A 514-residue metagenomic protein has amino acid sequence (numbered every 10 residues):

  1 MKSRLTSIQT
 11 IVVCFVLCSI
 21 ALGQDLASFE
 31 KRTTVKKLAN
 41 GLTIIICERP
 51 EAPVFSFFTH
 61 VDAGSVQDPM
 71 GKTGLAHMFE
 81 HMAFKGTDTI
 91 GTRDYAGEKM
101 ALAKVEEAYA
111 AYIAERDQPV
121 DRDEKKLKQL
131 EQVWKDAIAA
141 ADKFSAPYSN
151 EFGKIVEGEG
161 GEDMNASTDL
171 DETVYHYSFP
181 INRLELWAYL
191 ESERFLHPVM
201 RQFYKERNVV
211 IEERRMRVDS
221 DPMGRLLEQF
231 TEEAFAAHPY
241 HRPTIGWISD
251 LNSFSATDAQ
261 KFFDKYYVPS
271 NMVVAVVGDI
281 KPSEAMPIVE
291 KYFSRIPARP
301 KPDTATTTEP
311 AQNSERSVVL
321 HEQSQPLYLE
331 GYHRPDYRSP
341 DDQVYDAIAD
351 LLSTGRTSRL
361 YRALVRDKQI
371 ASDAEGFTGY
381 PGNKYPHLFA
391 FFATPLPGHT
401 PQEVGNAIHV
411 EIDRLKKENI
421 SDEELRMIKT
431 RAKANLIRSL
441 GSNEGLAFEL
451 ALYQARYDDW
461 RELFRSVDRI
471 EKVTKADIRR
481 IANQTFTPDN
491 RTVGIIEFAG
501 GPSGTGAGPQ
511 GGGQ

Functional and structural regions predicted by a protein language model:
M1-Q9: Positively charged n-region of N-terminal signal peptides that target proteins for export
L5, L22-I45, K281-L320, G331-H333 (+2 more regions): Proteolytic maturation boundary segments
Q9-I20: Bacterial N-terminal signal peptides
C47, A52-D68, G74-M78, G91-E193 (+6 more regions): M16 family metallopeptidases and their MPP-like homologs
L75-A83, I348: Active-site His/Glu-centered metal-binding helix of metallohydrolases
H81-G91: Catalytic Zn2+-binding segment of zinc metalloproteases
M200, R207-N208, R215, L227 (+3 more regions): Non-catalytic, conformational "gating/processing" segments within enzyme and secreted inhibitor domains
R215-R217, T231-E232, K301-R359, P381: His/Glu-based metal-binding/catalytic segments typifying zinc-dependent metallopeptidases
